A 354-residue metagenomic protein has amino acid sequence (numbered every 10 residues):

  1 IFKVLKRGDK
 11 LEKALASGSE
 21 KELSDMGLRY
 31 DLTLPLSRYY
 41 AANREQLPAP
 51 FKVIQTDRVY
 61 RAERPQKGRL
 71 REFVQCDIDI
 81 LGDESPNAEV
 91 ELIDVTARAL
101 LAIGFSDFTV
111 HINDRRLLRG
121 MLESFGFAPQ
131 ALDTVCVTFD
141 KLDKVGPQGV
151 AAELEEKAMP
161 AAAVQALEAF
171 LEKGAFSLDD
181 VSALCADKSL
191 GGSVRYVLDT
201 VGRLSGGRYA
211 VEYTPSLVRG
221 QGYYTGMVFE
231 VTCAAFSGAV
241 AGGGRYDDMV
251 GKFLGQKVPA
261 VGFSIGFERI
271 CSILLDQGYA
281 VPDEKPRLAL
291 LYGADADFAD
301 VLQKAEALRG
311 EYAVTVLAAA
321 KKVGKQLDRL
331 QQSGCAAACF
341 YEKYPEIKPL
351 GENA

Functional and structural regions predicted by a protein language model:
I1-M26: Polyanion/phosphate-binding surface patch
I1-R7, P129-D133, A234, C335-Y341: Short, structured secondary-structure boundary patches
G8-K10, L34, A62, R116: Short loop/turn segments at secondary-structure transitions that flank enzyme active sites
E20-L23, D31-E45, K52-F105, A151-A354: Positively charged, Gly/Ser-enriched RNA/tRNA-binding surfaces
L28, N113, I265: A conserved hydrophobic position in a structured secondary element of the catalytic/binding core that shapes
V110, R115-A151: Short terminal or interdomain "cap/linker" segment that borders an active site or interface and mediates
